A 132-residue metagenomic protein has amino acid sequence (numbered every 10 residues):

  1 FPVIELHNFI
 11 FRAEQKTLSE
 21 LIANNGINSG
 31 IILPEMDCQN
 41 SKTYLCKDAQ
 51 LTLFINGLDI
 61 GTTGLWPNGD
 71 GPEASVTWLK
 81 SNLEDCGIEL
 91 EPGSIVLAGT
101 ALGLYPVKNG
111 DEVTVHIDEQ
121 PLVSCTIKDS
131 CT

Functional and structural regions predicted by a protein language model:
F1-G71, V76, E112, Q120-T132: Catalytic-core "active-site belt" of small-molecule-metabolizing enzymes, emphasizing His/Asp/Glu-rich regions
T52, L83-G87: Extended mid-to-C-terminal alpha-helical interaction segments
S75, V96-L97: Long terminal accessory segments
S81-L83, A98-A101: Short alpha-helix capping/helix-loop boundary micro-motifs
A101-Y105, E119-L122: Short, charged beta-turn/beta-strand-edge "cap" motif at the junction between a beta-strand and an adjacent loop
